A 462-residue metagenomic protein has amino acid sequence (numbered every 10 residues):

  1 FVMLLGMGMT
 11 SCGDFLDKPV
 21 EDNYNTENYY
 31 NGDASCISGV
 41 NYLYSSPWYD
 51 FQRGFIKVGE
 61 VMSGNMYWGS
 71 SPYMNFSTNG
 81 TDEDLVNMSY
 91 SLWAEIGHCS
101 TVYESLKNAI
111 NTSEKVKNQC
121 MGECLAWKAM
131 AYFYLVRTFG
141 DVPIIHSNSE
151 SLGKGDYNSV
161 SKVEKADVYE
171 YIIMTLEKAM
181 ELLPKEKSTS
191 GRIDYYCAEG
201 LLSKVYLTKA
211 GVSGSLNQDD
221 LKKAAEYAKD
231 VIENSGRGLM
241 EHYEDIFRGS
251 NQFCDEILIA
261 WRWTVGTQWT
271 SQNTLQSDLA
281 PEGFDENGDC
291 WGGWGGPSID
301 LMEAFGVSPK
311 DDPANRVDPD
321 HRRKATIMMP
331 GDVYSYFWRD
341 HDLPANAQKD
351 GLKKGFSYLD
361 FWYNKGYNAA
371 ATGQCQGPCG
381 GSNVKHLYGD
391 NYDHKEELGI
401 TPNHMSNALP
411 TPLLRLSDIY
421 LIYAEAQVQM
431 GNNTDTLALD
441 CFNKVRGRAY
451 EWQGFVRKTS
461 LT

Functional and structural regions predicted by a protein language model:
M9-S11: C-terminal motif of bacterial Sec signal peptides marking the signal peptidase cleavage site
G13-G69, H146, Y169, E177-K178 (+1 more regions): An aromatic- and glycine-enriched ligand-binding surface/loop that stacks and positions planar moieties
N25, Y30-Y49, W68-F139, S159-E170 (+6 more regions): Conserved, well-structured interaction surfaces
V136-T138, P143, K187, T208-N217 (+1 more regions): Short coil/turn linking the two alpha-helices of tandem helical-hairpin repeats
I327-V445: C-terminal substrate/ligand-recognition segments
